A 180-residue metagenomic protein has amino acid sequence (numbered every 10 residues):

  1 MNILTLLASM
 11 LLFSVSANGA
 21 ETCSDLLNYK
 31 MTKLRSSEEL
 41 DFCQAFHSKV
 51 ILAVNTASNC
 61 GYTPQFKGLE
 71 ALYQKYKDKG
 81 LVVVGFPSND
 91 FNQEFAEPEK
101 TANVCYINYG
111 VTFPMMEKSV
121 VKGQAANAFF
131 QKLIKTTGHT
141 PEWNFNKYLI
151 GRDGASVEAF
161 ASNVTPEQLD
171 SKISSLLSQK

Functional and structural regions predicted by a protein language model:
M1-S9: Sec-dependent signal peptide recognition, specifically the positively charged N-region followed immediately by
L11-K30, F46: N-proximal helix/coil linker or "cap" segments that precede and/or mark the start of modular domains
L26, Y73, N108, E117 (+4 more regions): Predominantly extracellular/lumenal beta-strand repeat domains
Y29-V50, A71-Y76: A short beta-strand-turn-helix
H47-I51, K77-V82, Y109-P114, N144-F145 (+1 more regions): Loop/turn elements at helix/coil->beta-strand transitions in domains of secreted/extracellular proteins
N55-N59: Amphipathic alpha-helical repeat scaffolds
Y62-A126: Structural microenvironment flanking redox-active thiols in thiol-disulfide oxidoreductases
A128-K180: Thiol-/selenol-based redox modules, centered on thioredoxin-like and closely related oxidoreductase domains
